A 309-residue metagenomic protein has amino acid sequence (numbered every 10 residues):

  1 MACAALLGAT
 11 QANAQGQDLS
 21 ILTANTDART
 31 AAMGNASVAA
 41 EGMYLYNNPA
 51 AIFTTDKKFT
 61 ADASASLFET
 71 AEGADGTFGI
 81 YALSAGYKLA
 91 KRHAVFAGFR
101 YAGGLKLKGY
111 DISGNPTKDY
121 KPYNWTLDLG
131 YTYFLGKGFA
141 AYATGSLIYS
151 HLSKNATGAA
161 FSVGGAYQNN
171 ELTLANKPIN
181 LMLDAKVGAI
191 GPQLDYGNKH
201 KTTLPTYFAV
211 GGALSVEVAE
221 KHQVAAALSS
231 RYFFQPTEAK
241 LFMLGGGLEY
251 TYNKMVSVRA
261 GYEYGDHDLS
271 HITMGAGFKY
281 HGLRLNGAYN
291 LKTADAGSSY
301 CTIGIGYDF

Functional and structural regions predicted by a protein language model:
M1-G8: Bacterial N-terminal signal peptides
G8-A14: Sec/Tat signal peptide C-region and signal peptidase I cleavage site
Q15-F309: Subset of outer-membrane beta-barrel
